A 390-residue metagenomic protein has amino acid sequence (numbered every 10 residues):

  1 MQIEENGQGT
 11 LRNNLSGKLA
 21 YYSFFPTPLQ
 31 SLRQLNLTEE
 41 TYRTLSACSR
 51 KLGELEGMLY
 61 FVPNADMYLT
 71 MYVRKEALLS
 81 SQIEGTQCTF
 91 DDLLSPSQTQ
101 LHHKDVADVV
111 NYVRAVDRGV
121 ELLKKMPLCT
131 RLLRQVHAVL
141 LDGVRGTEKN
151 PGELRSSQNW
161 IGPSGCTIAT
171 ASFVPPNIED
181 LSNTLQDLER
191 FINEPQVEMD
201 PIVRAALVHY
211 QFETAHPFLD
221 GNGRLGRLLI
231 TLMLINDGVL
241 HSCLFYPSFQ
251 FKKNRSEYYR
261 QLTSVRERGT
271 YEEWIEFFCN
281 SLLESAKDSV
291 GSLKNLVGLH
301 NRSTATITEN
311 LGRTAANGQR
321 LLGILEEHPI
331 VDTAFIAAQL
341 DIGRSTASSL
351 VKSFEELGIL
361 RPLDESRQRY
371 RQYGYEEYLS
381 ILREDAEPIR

Functional and structural regions predicted by a protein language model:
M1-R390: FIC/Doc superfamily catalytic core
